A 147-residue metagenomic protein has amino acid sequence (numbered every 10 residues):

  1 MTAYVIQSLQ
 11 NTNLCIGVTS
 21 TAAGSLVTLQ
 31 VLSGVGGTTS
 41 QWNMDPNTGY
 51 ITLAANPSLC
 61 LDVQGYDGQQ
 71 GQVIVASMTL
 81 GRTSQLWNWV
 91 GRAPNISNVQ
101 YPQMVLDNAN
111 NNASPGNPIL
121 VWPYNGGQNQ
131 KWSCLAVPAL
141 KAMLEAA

Functional and structural regions predicted by a protein language model:
M1-A147: Lectin-like carbohydrate-binding module/patch detector with strong preference for beta-trefoil
